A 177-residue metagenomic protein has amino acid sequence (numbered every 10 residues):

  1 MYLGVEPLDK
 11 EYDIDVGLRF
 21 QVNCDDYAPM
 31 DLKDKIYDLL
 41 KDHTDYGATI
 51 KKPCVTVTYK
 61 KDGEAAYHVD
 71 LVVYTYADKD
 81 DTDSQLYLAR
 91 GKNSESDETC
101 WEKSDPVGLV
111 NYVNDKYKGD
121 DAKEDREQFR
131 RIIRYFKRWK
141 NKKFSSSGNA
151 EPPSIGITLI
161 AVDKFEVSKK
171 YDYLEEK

Functional and structural regions predicted by a protein language model:
M1-I14, L18-D26: Active-site nucleotide-donor binding segment shared across nucleotidyl transfer reactions
E11, D15, K52-C54, A66-D70 (+2 more regions): Extracellular structured ligand-interaction cores
E11-F20, P106-K118, G156-T158: Glycine-rich, often proline-containing surface loops adjacent to acidic residues and nearby aromatics that form
D25-M30, K169-Y173: Short, conserved charged micro-motifs
M30-Q85: Conserved catalytic core of two-metal-ion nucleotidyltransferases
A65-R134: Extended, alpha-helix-rich binding/interface surfaces that flank or overlap catalytic cores and mediate recognition
E124-K177: Conserved nucleotidyltransferase catalytic core and NTase-mimicking acidic/glycine-rich helix/loop elements in nucleic
